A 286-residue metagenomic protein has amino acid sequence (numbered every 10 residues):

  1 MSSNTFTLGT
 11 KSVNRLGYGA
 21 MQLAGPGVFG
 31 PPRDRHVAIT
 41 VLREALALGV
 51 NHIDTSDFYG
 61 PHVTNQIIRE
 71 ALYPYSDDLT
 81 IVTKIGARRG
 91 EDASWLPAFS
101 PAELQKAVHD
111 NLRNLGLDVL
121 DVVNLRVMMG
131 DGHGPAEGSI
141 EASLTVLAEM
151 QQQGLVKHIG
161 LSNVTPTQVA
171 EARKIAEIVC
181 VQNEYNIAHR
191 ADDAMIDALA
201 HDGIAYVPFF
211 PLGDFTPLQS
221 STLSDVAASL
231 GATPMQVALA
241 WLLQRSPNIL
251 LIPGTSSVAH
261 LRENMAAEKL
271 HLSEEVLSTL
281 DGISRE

Functional and structural regions predicted by a protein language model:
M1-L79, R285: N-terminal binding-site loop/beta-alpha segment at the start of enzyme catalytic domains that lines or forms
T10, A47, R69-T80, R113-G116 (+2 more regions): Acidic (Asp/Glu)-rich catalytic clusters
Q22-H36, E91-A102, D131-A136: Active-site mouth loops of central-metabolism enzymes
P31-A45, F99-L115, T165-A170: Short, acidic/polar
V50, L117-L120, V156, I178: A structural motif
D78-E91: A short, structured active-site edge motif that brings together acidic residues
L112-H133: Active-site groove signature of glycoside hydrolases
M128-E286: Beta/alpha (TIM)-barrel catalytic core signal, keyed to glycine-rich beta->alpha loops juxtaposed to Asp/Glu that bind
